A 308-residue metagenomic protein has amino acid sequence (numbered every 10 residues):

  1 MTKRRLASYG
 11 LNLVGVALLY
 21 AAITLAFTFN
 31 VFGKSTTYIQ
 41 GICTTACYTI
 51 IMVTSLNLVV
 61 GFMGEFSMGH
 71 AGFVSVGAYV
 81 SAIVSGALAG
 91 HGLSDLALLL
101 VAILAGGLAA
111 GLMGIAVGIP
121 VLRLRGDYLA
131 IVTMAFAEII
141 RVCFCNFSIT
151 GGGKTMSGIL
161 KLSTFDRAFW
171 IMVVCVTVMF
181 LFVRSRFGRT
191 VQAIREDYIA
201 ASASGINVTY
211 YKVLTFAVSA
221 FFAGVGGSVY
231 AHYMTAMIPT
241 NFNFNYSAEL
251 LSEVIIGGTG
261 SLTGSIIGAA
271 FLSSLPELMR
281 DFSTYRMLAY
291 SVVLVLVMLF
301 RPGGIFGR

Functional and structural regions predicted by a protein language model:
M1-R308: Transmembrane alpha-helices and adjacent helix-loop boundaries
